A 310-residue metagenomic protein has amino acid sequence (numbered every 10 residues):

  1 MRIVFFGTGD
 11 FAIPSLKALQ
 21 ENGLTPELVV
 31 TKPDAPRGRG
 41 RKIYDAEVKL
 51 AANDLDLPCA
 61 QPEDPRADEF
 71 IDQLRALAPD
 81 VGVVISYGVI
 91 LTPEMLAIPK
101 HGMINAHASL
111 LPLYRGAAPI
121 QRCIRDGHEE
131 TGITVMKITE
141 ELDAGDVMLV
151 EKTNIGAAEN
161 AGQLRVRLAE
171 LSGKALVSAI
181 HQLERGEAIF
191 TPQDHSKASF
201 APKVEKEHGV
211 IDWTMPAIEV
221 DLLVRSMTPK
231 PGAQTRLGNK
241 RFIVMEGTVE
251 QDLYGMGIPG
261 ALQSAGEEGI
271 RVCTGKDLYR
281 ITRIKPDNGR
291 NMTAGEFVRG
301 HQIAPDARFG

Functional and structural regions predicted by a protein language model:
M1-R39: N-terminal Rossmann-like dinucleotide-binding module
T8-F11, E63-R66, Y87-I90: Short beta->alpha connector loops
I13, K17-E21, I71-R75, P93 (+1 more regions): Amphipathic, non-transmembrane alpha-helical secondary structure
N22-T25, K32, V81-F200, E205-E207: Donor/substrate-binding cores of folate-linked one-carbon enzymes
K32, P36-A78: N-terminal glycine-/serine-/threonine-rich beta1-alpha1-beta2 phosphate-ribose binding loop of Rossmann-like
T214-G310: An anion-binding loop in the catalytic cleft
